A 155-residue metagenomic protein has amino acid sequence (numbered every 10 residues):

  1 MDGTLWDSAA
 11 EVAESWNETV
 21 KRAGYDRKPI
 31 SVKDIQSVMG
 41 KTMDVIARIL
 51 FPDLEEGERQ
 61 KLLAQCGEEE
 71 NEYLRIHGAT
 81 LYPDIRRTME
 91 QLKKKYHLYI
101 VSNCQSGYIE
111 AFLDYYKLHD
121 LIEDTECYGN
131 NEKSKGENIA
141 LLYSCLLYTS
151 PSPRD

Functional and structural regions predicted by a protein language model:
M1-K33: Active-site neighborhood of HAD-like aspartate-dependent phosphohydrolases
T4, S102-C104, S152: Conserved phosphate-coupling serine/threonine residues in phosphotransfer and NTP-handling enzymes
R22-L54, P83: Alpha-helical substrate-recognition element adjacent to the catalytic core
I35, H119-K133: A short, structured active-site edge motif that brings together acidic residues
R48-D84: Metal-dependent phosphoesterase signature
Y73-I100, G136: Short, acidic loop-to-helix structural element flanking the phosphoryl-transfer center in phosphate-processing enzymes
T88-L113, Y128: Substrate-recognition element of Asp-dependent hydrolases with the DxDx(T/V) motif
Y148-D155: Conserved small/polar residues in nucleotide/adenosyl-binding loops
